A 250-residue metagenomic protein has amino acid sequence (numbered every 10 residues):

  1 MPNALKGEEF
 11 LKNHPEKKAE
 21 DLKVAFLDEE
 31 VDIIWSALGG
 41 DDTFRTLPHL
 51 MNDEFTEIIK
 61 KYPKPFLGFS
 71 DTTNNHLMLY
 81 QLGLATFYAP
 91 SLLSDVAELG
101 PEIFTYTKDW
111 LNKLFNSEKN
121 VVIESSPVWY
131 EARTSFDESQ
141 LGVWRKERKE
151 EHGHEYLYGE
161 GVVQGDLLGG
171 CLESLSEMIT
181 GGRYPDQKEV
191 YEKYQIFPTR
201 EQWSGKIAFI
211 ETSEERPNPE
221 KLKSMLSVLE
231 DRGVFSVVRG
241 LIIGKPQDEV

Functional and structural regions predicted by a protein language model:
M1-E30: ATP/NTP phosphate-donor binding region
H14-A19, M51-D53, L222-V228, V250: Charged helix-capping and loop-helix junction motifs
F26-M51: Long, hydrophobic/aromatic-enriched structural stretches that serve as scaffold segments
W35, L67, I207-E211, I242: Structural motif
L50-M78, A85-S94: Short, acidic/small-residue loops that bind anionic groups at enzyme active sites
A85-E173: Conserved anion/nucleotide-ligand pocket segment
L167-P219: Oxyanion-binding "anion nests"
T212-V250: C-terminal active-site/capping subdomain that shapes the small-molecule cofactor and substrate pocket of enzyme
